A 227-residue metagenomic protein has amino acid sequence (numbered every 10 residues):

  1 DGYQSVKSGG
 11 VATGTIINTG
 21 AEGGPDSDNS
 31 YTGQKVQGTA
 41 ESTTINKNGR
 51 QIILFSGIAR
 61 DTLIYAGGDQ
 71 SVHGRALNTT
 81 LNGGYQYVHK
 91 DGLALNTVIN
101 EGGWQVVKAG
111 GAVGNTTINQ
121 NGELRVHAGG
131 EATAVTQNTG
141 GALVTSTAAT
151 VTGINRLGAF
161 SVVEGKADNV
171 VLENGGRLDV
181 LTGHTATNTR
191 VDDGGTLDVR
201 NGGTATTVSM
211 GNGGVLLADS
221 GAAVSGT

Functional and structural regions predicted by a protein language model:
G2-Q4, G10-T15, G20-G23, S30-T32 (+21 more regions): The right-handed parallel beta-helix/beta-solenoid scaffold, focusing on the short coil/turn and N-cap positions
